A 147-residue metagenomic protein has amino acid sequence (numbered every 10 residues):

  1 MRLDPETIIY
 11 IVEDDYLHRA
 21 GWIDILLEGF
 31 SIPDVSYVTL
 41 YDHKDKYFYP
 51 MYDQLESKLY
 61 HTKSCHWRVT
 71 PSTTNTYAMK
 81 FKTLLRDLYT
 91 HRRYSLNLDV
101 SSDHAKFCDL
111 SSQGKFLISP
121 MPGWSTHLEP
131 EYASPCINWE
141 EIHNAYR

Functional and structural regions predicted by a protein language model:
R2-T7, I32: Glycine-rich phosphate-binding loop signature in dinucleotide/nucleotide-binding domains
E6-L17: Short beta-strand-to-loop acidic/aromatic patch adjacent to the donor-nucleotide binding site
I8, S36-Y37, L117-I118: Short, Asp-centered acidic motifs that coordinate Mg2+ and/or phosphate in catalytic or ligand-binding sites
V12, L40-Y41, G123: Conserved residues at the C-terminal ends of beta-strands
L17-T90: Conserved catalytic core of nucleotide-sugar-dependent glycosyltransferases
F81-K82, R86-R147: C-terminal catalytic/acceptor-binding lobe
